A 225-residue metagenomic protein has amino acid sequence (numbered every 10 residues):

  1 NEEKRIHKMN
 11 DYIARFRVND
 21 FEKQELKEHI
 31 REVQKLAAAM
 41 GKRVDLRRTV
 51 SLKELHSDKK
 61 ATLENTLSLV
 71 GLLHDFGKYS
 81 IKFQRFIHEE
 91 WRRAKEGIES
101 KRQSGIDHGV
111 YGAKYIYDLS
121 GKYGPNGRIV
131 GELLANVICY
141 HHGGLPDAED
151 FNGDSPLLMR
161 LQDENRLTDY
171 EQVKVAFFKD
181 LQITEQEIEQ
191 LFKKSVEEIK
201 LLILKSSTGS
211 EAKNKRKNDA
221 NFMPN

Functional and structural regions predicted by a protein language model:
R5-I6, N10-D20, L26-N225: Accessory nucleic-acid engagement/destabilization modules that flank
